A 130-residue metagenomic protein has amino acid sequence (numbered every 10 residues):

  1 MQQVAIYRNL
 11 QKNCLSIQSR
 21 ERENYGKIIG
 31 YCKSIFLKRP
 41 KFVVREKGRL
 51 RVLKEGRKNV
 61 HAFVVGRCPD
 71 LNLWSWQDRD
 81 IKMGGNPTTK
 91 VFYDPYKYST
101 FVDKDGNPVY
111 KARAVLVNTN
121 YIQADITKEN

Functional and structural regions predicted by a protein language model:
Q2-N9: Structural detector for short beta-strands of small beta-barrel domains
N13-S16: Short aromatic-glycine-enriched beta-strand elements
Q18-V117: Acidic, low-complexity, intrinsically disordered interaction modules
Y121-A124: Cysteine-centric segments in proteins
T127-N130: Short acidic DE-rich linear segments
